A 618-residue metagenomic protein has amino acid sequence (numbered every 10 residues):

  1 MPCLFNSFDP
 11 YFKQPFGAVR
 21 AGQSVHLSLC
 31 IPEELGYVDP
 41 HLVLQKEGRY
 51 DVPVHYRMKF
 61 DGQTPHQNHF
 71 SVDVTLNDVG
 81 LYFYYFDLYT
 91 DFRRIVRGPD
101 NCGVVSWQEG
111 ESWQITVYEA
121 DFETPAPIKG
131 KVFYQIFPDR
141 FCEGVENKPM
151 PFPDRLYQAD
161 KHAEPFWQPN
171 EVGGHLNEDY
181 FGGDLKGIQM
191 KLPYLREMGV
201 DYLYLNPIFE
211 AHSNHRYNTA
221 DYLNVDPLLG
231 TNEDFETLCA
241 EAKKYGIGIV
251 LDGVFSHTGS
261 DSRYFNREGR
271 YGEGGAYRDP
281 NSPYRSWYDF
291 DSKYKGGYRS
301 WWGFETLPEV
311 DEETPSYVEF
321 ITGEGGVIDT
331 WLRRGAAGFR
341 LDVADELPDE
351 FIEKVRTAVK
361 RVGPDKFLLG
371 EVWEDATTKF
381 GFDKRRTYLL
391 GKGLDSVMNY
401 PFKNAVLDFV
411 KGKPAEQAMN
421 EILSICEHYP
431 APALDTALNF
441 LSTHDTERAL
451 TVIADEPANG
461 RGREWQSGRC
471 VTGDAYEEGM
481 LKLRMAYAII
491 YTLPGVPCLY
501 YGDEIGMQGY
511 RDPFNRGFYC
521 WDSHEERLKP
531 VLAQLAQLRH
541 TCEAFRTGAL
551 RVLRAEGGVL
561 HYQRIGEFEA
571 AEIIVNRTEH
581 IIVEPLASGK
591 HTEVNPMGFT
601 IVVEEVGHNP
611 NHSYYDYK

Functional and structural regions predicted by a protein language model:
M1-Y134: Glycan-association/targeting regions that enable binding to alpha-glucans and other polysaccharides
Q14-F16, L553-L586: Carbohydrate-binding surface patches
L29, I136, L195, L205 (+10 more regions): Conserved, mostly hydrophobic/aromatic
I31-E33, H591-K618: C-terminal beta-strand-rich structural cap/linker in extracellular carbohydrate-active enzymes
F133-Q135, Y202-N206, V250-L251, F339-R340 (+5 more regions): Structural recognition of the beta-strand scaffold that forms the well-ordered cores of secreted hydrolase catalytic
F137-D201, I208-R334, V355-R361, T378: Substrate-binding/active-site clefts of carbohydrate-active enzymes
D139, G381-D383, L389, S396 (+2 more regions): Aromatic/acidic polysaccharide-binding cleft in carbohydrate-active enzymes
C239-G248, S256-H257, S262-E273, V327 (+4 more regions): Active-site-proximal helices and loops of the catalytic beta/alpha 8
